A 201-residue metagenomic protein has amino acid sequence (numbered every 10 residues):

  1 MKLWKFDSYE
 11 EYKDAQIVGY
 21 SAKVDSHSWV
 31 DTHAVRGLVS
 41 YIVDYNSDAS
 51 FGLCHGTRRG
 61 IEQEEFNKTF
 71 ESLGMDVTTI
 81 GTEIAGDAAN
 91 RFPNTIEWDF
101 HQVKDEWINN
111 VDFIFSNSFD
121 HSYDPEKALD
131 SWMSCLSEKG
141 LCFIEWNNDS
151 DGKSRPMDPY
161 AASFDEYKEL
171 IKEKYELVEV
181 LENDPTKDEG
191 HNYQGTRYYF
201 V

Functional and structural regions predicted by a protein language model:
M1-S47: Class I SAM-dependent methyltransferase Rossmann-like catalytic core, especially the SAM/SAH-binding loop
F51-V103: Class I SAM-dependent methyltransferase SAM/SAH-binding core
F66, S118, W132: Class I S-adenosylmethionine-dependent transferase superfamily signal
W98-I114: A short acidic, Gly/Pro-enriched loop at the edge of an enzyme's catalytic core that lines a small-molecule cofactor
D112-P125: A short SAM/SAH-binding and catalytic strip from SAM-dependent methyltransferases
E126-L141: A short glycine-rich, Lys/Arg-flanked "PGG" loop and its adjoining helix->strand segment in the class I
E138-D151: Conserved beta-strand signature within the Rossmann-like core of class I S-adenosyl-L-methionine
M157-L181, T196: Short alpha-helix
